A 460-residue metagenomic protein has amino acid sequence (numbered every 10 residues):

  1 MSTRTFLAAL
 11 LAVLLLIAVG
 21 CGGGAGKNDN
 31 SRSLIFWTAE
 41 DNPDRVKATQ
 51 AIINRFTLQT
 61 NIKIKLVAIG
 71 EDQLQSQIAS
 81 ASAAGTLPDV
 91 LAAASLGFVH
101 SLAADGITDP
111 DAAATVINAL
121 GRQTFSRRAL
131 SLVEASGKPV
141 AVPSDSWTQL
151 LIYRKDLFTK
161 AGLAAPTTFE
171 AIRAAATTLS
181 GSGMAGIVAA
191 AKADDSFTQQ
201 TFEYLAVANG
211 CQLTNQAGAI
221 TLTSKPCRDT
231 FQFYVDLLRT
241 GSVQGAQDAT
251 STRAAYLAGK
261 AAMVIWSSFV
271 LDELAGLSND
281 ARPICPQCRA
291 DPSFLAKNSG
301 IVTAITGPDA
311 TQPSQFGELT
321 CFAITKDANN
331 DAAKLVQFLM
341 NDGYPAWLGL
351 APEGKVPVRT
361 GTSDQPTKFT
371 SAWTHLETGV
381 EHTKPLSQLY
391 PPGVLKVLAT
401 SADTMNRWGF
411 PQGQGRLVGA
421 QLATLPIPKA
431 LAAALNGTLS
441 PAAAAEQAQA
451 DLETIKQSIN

Functional and structural regions predicted by a protein language model:
M1-I35, A443-E446, A450-N460: Short, low-complexity disordered leader/linker segments with a strong preference for bacterial N-terminal type II
N30-D41, I62-V67, D89-V90, V140 (+2 more regions): Short, well-ordered beta-strand elements
S31-A51, G413-G419: Extracytoplasmic "Venus flytrap"
R55-F125, D156, K160-T167, A262-M263 (+2 more regions): Extracytoplasmic "Venus flytrap"/periplasmic binding protein-like
L96-T148, R173, T198-T201, D291-I305: Hinge/lid segment of periplasmic solute-binding proteins
S136-S144, R173-I220, P226, A254 (+1 more regions): Extracytoplasmic/periplasmic solute-binding protein
A176-T178, A217-G245, A290, F294-A304: Glycine-centered hinge/linker elements that transmit conformational signals in sensory and ligand-binding systems
L274-A275, R289-S293, P308-L425: C-terminal lobe and pocket-closing loops of periplasmic/extracytoplasmic Venus-flytrap solute-binding proteins
